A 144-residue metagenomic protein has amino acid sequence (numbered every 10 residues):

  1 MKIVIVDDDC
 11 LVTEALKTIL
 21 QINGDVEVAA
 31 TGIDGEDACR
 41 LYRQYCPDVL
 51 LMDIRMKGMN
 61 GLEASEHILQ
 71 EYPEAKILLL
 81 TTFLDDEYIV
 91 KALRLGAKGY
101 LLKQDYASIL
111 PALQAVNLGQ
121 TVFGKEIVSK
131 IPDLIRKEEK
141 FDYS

Functional and structural regions predicted by a protein language model:
M1-V12, L16-L20: Conserved acidic segment of CheY-like receiver
D7, D53, T81: Active-site residues of response regulator receiver
D34-D37, N60-E63: Acidic catalytic/metal-coordinating carboxylates
Y45-L51: Active-site beta3 strand of CheY-like receiver
K57: The feature encodes the CheY-like receiver
I89-L93, Q104-S144: Short, flexible helix-to-coil linker/hinge segments that flank and couple to helix-turn-helix
